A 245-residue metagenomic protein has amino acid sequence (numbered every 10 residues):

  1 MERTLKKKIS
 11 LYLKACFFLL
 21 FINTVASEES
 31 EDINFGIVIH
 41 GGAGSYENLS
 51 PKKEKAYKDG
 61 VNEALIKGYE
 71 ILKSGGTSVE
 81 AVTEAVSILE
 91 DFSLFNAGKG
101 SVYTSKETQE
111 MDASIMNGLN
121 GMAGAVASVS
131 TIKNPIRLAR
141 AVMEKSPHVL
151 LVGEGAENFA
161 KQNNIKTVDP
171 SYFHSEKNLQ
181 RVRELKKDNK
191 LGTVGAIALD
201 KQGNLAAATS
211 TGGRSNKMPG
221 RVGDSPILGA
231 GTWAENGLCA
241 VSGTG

Functional and structural regions predicted by a protein language model:
M1-D32: Bacterial Sec-dependent N-terminal signal peptides
E29-G245: Alpha/propeptide regions of enzymes that mature by internal proteolysis
